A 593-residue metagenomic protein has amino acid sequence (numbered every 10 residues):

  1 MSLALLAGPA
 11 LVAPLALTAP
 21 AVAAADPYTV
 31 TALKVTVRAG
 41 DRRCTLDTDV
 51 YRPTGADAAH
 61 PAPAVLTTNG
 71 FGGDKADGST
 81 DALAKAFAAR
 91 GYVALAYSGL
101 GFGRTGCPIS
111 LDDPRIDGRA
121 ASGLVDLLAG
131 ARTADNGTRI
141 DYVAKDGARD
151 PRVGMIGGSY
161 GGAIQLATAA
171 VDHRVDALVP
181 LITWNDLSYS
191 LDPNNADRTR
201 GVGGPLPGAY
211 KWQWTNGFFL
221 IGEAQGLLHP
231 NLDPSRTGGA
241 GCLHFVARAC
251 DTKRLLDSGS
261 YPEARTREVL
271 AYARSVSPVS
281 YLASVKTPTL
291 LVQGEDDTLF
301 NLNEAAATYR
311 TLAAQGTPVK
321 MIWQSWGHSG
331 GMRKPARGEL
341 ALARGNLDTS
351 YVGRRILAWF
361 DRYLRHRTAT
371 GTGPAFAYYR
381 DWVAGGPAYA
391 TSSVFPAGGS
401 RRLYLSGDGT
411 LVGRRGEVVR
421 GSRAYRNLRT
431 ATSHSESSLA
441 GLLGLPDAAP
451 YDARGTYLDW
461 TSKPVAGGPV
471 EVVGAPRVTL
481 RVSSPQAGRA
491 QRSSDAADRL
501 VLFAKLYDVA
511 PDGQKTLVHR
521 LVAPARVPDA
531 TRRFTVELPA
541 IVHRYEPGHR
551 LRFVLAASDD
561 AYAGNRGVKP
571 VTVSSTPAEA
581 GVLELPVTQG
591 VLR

Functional and structural regions predicted by a protein language model:
M1-A24: Secretory targeting and sorting signals
A24-H60, A466: N-terminal cap/lid segment of alpha/beta-hydrolase-fold proteins
A56-A62, T67-G106, T298-N301, A561: Short substrate-entry loop that stabilizes the transition state in hydrolases
A89, G118, G130, A134-D141 (+5 more regions): Accessory cap/linker subdomain of secreted extracellular hydrolases
G103-R132, N346-D348: Catalytic nucleophile-loop/oxyanion-hole region of alpha/beta-hydrolase and closely related hydrolase-like folds
V285, L291-Q293, D297: Short beta-strand/loop motif that positions the catalytic acidic residue of the alpha/beta-hydrolase fold
N301-T311: Short alpha-helix in the alpha/beta-hydrolase fold that links the catalytic acid
A341-R593: C-terminal, loop-rich substrate-recognition/catalytic regions characterized by aromatic stacking residues
